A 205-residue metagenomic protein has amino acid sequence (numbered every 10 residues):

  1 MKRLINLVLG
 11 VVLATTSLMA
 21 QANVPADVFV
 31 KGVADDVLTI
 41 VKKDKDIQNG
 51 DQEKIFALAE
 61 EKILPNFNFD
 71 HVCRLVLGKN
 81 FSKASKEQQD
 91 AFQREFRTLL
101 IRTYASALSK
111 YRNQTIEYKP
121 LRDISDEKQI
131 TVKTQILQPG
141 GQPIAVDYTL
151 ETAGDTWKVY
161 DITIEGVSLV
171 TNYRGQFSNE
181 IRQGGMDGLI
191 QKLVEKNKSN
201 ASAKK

Functional and structural regions predicted by a protein language model:
M1-V8: Bacterial N-terminal signal peptides that target proteins for export
T15-S17: N-terminal signal peptide c-region/cleavage motif recognized by signal peptidases
A20-A22: Boundary at the C-terminal end of the N-terminal hydrophobic targeting segment
V24-Y104: Early exported N-terminus immediately downstream of N-terminal targeting peptides
F81, T98-L99, D123, E165-L169: Solvent-exposed loop/turn segments at secondary-structure junctions within structured extracellular/periplasmic domains
R102-I144, K196-K205: Surface-exposed, charged secondary-structure patches
P143-T171: Short beta-strand edge/turn micro-motifs at domain boundaries
D161-K205: Low-complexity, intrinsically disordered terminal/linker segments enriched in charged and Gly/Pro repeats
